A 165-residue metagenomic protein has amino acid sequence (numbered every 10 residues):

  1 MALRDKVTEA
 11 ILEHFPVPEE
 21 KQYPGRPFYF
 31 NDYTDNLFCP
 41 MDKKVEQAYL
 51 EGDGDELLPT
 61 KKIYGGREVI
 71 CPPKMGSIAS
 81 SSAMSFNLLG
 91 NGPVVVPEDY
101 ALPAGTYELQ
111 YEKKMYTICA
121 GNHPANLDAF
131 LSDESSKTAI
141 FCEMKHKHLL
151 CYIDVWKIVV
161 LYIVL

Functional and structural regions predicted by a protein language model:
M1-T117, P124: Nuclease-adjacent, charged terminal/linker segments that flank catalytic cores
K114-I118, S136, K145-L149: Short, solvent-exposed loop/turn segments at secondary-structure junctions
L127, M144-K145: Conserved mid-sequence domains
F130-F141: Active-site beta-strand-loop-beta-strand hairpin of nuclease catalytic cores that positions key catalytic residues
K147-L165: Catalytic cores of nucleic-acid endonucleases
